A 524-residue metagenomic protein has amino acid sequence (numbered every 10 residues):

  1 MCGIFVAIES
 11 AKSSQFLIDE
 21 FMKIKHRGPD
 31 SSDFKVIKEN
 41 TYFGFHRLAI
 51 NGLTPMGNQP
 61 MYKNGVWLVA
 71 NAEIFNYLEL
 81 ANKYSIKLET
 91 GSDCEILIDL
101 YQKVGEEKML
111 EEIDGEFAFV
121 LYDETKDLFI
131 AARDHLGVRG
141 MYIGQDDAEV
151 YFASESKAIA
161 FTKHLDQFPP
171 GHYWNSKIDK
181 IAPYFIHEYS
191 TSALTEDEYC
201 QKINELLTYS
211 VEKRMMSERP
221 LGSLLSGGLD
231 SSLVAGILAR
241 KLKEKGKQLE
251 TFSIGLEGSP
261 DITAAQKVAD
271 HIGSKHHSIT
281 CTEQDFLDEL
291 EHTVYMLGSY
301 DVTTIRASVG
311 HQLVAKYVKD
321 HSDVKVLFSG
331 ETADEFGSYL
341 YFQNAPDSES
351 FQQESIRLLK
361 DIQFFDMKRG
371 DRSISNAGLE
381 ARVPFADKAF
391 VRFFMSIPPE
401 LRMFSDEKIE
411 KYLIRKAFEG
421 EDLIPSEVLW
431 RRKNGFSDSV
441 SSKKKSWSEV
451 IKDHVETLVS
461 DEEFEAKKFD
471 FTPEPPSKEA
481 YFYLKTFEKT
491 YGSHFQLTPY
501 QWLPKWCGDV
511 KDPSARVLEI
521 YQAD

Functional and structural regions predicted by a protein language model:
M1-V69, E73, K103-L194, N204 (+3 more regions): N-terminal glutamine amidotransferase
I8-K12, T125-I130, H135-M141, D146 (+3 more regions): ATP-dependent adenylate-handling active sites, centered on carboxylate activation for C-N bond formation
L17, A70-T125, L224, D230-A235 (+4 more regions): Short histidine
F21-I24, Y84, Y101, L110 (+4 more regions): A generic structural signal for nonpolar/aromatic side chains embedded in well-ordered alpha-helices
Q59-M61, V120, D301-Q312, E456-E462: Short, basic, helix/turn surface patches
K83-E89, V104-M109, I159-L165, Y300-D301 (+1 more regions): Short, polar/flexible loop-turn hinges at active-site or ligand-entry regions and domain interfaces
P425-R432: A short alpha-helix-loop-beta-strand transition element characteristic of N-terminal alpha/beta dinucleotide-binding
